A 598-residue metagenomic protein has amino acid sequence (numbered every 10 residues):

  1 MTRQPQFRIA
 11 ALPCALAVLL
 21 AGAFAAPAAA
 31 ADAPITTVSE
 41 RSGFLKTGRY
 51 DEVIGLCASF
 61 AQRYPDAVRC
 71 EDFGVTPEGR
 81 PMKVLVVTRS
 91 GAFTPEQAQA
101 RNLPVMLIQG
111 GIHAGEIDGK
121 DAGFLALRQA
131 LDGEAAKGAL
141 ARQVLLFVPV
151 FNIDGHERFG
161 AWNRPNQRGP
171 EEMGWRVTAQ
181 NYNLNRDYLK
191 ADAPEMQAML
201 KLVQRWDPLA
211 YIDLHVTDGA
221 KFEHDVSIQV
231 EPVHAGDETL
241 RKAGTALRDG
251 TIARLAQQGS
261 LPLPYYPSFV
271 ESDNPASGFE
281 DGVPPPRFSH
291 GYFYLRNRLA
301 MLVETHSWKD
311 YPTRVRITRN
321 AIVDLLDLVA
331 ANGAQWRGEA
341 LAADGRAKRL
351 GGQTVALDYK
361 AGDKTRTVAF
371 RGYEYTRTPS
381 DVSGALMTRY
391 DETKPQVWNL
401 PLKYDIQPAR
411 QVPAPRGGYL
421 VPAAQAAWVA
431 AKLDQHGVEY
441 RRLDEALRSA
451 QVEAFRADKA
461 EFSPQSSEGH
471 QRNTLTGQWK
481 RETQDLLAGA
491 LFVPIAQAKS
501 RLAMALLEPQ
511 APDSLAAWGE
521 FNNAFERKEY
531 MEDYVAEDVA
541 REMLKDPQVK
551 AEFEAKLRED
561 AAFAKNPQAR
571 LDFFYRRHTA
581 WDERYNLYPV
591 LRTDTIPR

Functional and structural regions predicted by a protein language model:
M1-R8: N-terminal secretory signal peptides that target proteins for export/translocation
P5, A31-R598: Structured catalytic-domain cores with a bias toward divalent-metal coordination
A11-A23: Bacterial N-terminal signal peptides
A25-A31: Boundary at the C-terminal end of the N-terminal hydrophobic targeting segment
